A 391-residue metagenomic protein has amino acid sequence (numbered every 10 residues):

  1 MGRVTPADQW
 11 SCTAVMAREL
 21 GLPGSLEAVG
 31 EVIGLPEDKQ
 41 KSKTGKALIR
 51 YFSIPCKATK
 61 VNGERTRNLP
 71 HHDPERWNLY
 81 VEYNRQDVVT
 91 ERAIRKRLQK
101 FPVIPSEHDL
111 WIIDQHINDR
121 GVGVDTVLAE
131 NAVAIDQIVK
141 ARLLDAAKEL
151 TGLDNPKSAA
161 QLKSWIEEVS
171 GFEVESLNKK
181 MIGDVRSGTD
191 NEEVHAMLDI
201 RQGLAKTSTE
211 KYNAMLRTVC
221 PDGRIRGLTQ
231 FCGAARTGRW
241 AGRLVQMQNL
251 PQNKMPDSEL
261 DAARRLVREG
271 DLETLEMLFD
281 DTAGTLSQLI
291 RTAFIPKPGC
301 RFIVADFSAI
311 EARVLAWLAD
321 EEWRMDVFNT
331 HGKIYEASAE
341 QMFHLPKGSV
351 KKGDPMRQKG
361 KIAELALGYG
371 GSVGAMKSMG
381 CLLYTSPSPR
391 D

Functional and structural regions predicted by a protein language model:
M1-G2, I166, A309-D320: Short active-site loop/helix that positions an aromatic residue
G2-Q9, G24-E27, E321-M325: A short alpha->loop->secondary-structure connector
R3-L20, H331-Y335: Conserved beta-strand -> loop -> alpha-helix junction used to position metal-binding or nucleic-acid-contacting
W10-S11, F302-D306: Short hydrophobic beta-strand that contains or immediately precedes a catalytic carboxylate
W10-V32, A47-Y51: Short alpha-helix plus adjacent loop in nuclease-associated cores
G21, G34-E37, K46-L286, I295 (+4 more regions): Conserved "right-hand" nucleotidyltransferase catalytic core of DNA-directed polymerases
S338-K352: Generic long, charged, amphipathic alpha-helical segments
Y384-D391: Conserved small/polar residues in nucleotide/adenosyl-binding loops
